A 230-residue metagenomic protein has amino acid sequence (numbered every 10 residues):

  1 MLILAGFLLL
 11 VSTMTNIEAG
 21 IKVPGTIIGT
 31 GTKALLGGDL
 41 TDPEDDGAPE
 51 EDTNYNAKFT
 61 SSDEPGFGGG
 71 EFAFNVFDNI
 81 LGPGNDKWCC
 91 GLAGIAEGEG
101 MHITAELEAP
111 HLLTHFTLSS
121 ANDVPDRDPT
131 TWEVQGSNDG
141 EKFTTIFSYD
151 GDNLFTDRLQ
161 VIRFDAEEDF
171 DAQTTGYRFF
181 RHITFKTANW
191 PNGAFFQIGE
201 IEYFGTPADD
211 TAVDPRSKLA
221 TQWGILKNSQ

Functional and structural regions predicted by a protein language model:
L2-S12: Bacterial N-terminal signal peptides
S12-G20: Bacterial Sec-dependent signal peptides at the C-terminal "C-region" and cleavage site
A19-S62, K218, W223: Extracellular carbohydrate-recognition regions
A19-T30, D42, G66-F147, D165-R216: Aromatic, loop-rich ligand-recognition surfaces of beta-strand-rich domains
D152-R158: Short proline/glycine- and polar residue-rich coil/turn motifs
V213-Q230: Short acidic, low-complexity intrinsically disordered linear motifs used for protein-protein interactions
